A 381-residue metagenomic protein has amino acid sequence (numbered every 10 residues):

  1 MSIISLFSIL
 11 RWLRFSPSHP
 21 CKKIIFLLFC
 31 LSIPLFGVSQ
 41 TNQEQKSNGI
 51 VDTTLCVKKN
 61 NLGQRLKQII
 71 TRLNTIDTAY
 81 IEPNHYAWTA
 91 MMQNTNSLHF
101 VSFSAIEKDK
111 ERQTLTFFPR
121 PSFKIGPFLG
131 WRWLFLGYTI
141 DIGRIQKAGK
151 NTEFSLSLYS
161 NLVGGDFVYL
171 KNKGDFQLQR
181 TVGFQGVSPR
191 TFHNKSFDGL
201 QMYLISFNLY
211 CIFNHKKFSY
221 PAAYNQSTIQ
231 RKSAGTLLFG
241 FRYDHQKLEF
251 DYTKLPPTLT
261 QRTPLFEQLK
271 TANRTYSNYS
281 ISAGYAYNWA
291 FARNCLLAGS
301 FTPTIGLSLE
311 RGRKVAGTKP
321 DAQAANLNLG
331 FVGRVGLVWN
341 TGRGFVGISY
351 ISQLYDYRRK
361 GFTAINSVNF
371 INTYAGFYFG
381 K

Functional and structural regions predicted by a protein language model:
M1-C56, C295-L297, A375-K381: Bacterial Sec-dependent N-terminal signal peptides
N84-A90, F123, R132-L134, T152 (+6 more regions): Outer-envelope beta-barrel architecture signal
A90-L98, L129, Y138-I142, L158 (+6 more regions): Transmembrane beta-barrel strands of outer-membrane/channel proteins
T95-H99, F103-K108, T114, V168-N208 (+2 more regions): Outer-membrane beta-barrel translocator/channel fold
L98-K124, F135-K147: Surface-exposed strand-loop-strand hairpins of Gram-negative outer-membrane beta-barrel proteins
T114-G126, L178-V182, T191-I205, L248-L259 (+5 more regions): Extracellular/periplasm-exposed beta-strand and loop segments of Gram-negative cell-envelope proteins, dominated by
G130-W133, Y159-L162, F213-H215, W289-R293 (+2 more regions): Outer-membrane beta-barrel strand-turn architecture
S206-L209, S367-K381: Outer-membrane beta-barrel "beta-signal"
